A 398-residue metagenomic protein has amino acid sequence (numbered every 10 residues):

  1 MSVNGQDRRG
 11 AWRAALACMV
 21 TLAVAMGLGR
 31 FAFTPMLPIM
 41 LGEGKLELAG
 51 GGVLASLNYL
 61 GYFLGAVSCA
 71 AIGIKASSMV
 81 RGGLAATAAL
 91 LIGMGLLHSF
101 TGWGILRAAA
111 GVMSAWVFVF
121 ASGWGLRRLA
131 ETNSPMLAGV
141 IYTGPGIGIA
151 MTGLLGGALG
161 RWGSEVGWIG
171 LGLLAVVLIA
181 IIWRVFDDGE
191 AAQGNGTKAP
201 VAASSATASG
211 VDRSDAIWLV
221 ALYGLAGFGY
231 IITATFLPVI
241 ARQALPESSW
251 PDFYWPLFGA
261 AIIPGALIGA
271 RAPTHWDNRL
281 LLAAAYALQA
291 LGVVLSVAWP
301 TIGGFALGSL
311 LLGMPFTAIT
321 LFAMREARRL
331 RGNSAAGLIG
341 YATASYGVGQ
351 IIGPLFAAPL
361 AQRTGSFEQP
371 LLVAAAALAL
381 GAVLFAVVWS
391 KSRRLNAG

Functional and structural regions predicted by a protein language model:
T34, D215-P256: Extracytoplasmic gate region of multi-pass secondary transporters
G65-S77, G160, G265-N278, A361: Helix-to-loop junctions at the C-terminal end of transmembrane segments in multipass secondary transporters
A86-S99, L288-P300: C-terminal ends and interior cores of transmembrane alpha-helices in multi-pass membrane transporters/permeases
T101-A110, G303-L311: Paired small-residue
A108-G144: Cytoplasmic helix-loop-helix junction between adjacent transmembrane helices in 12-TM secondary transporters
T132, L137-E190: Helix-loop-helix hairpin linking two adjacent transmembrane segments in secondary transporters
D277-A323: C-terminal transmembrane helical hairpin of 12-TM major facilitator-type secondary transporters
R331-S366, A374: A late C-terminal transmembrane helix in Major Facilitator Superfamily
